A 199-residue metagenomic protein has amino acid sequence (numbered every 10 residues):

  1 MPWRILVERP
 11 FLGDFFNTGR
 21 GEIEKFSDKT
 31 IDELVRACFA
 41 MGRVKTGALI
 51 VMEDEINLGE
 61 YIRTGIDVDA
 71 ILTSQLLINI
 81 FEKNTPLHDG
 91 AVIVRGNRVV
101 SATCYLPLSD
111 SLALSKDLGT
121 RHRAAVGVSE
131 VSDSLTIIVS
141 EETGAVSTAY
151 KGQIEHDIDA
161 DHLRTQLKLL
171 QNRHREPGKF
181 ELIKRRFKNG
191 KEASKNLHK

Functional and structural regions predicted by a protein language model:
M1-K199: Divalent-cation
